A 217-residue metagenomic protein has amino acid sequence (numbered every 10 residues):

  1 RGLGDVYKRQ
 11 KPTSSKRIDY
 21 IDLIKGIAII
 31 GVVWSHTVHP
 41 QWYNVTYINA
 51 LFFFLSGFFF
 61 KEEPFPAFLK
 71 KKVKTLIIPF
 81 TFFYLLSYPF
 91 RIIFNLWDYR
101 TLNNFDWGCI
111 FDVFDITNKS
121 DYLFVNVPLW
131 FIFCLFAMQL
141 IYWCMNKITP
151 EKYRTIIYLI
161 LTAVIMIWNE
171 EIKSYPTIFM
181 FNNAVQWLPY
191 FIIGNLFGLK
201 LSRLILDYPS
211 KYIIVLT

Functional and structural regions predicted by a protein language model:
R1-Y7: Short, small-residue-biased leader/transition segments that mark boundaries at the very start of proteins
I18-P64, L76-Y88: Functionally critical transmembrane alpha-helices in membrane proteins and complexes, commonly lining
I30-T37, F83-L85, P89, I160-K173 (+1 more regions): Aromatic-anchored segments of alpha-helical transmembrane domains
V38-N49, K119-F133, E171-Y190, T217: Interfacial loop-to-helix transition and helix-capping segments at the boundaries of transmembrane helices
T46-N49, E63-V125, C134, M138: Transmembrane alpha-helical segments and their boundary/interface "anchor" motifs in multi-pass integral membrane
A50-F58, C134-Q139, L188-L196: Hydrophobic cores of alpha-helical transmembrane segments in multi-pass inner/ER membrane proteins, independent
F58-F65, W143-T149, I193-L204: Structural signal for the C-terminal ends of transmembrane alpha-helices and the immediately following loop
L204-T217: Alpha-helical transmembrane segments and terminal signal-anchor/GPI-anchor hydrophobic tails, characterized by long
